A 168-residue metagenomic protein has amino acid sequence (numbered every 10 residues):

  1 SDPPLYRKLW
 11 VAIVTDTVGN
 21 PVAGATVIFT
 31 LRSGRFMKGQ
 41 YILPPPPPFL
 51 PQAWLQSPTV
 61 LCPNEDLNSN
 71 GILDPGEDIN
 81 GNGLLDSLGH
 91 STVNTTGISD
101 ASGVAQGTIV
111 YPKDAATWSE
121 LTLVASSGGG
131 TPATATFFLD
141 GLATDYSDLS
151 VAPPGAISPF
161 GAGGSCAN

Functional and structural regions predicted by a protein language model:
S1-N168: The feature marks long extracellular or luminal low-complexity segments
